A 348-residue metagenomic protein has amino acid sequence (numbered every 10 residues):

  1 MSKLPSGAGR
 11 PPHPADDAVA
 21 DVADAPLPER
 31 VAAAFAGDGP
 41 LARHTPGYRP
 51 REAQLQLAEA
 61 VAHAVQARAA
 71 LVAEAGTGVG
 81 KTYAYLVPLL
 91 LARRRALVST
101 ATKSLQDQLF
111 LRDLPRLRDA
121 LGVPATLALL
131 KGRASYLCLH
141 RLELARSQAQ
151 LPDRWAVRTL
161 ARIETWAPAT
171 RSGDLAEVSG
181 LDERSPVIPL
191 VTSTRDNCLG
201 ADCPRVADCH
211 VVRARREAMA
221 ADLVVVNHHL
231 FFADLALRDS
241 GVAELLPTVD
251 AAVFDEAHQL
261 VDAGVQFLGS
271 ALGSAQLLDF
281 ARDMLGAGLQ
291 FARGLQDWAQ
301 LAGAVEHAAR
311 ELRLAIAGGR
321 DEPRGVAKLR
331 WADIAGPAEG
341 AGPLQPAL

Functional and structural regions predicted by a protein language model:
S2-H44, T77, R94-V224, H229: A substrate-engagement module of RecA-like helicase motors
G47-V65: N-terminal pre-P-loop "Q-motif" helix
A53, T77-K81, L272: Short secondary-structure boundary/capping elements
E59-A62, V87-L90, R118: Generic structural signal for well-ordered alpha-helical scaffold segments
Q66-Y85: Walker A/P-loop
A67-L71, A92-L97: Short, surface-exposed connector motifs at secondary-structure boundaries
G80-L90, F110-L111: Motif I (Walker A/P-loop) of helicase-class P-loop NTPases
L91, D107, R112-P115, R195-D196 (+1 more regions): Signature of the SF2 helicase/ATPase Hel1-core->accessory helical subdomain module
